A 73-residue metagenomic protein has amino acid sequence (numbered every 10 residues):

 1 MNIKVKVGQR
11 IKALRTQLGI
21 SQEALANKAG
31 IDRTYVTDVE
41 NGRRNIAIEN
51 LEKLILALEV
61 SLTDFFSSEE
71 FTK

Functional and structural regions predicted by a protein language model:
M1-K6, F71: A detector for short, charged/polar N-terminal pre-domain segments
Q9-A24, K28: Short basic helix-loop element that most often maps to the first helix and adjoining turn of HTH DNA-binding modules
I11, L25, V36-V39, F65: Conserved hydrophobic/aromatic packing and binding residues within compact polymer-binding modules
I11, Q22, R33, I48-L51: Helix-turn-helix DNA-binding elements, focusing on the entry/boundary residues of the two helices that contact DNA
G30-R44: Recognition helix of helix-turn-helix/homeodomain-like DNA-binding domains that insert into the DNA major groove
E49-D64: DNA major-groove recognition helix of helix-turn-helix/homeodomain DNA-binding modules
D64-K73: Short, charged recognition helix plus adjacent turn of helix-turn-helix-like nucleic-acid-binding domains
